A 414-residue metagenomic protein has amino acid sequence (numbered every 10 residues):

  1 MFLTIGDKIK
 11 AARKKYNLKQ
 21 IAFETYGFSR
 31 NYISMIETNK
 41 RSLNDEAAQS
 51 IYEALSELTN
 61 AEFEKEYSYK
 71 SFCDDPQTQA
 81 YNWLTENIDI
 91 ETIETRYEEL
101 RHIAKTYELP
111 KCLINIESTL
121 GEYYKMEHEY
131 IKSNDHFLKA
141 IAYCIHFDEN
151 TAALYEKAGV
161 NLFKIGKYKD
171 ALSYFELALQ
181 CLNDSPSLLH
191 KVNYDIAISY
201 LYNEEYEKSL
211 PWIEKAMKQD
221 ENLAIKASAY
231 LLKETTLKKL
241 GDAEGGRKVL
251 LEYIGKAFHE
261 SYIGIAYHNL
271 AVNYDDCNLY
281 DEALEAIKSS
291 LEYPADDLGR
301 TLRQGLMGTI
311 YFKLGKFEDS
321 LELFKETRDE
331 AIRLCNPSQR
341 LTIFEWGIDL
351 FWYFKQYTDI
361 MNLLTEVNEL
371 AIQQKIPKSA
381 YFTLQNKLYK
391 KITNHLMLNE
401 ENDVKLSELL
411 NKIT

Functional and structural regions predicted by a protein language model:
M1-K15: A short, Lys/Arg-rich alpha-helix, primarily the initiator
K8, N17-K19, A47: Residues that mark the N-terminal boundary/hinge immediately upstream of a DNA-recognition element
A11, I21-A22, S50: Alpha-helical residues within helix-turn-helix
Y16-M35, L323: Short alpha-helical DNA-recognition segment
N44-S68: DNA major-groove recognition helix of helix-turn-helix/homeodomain DNA-binding modules
E64-T92, I372, S407-L410: Short, charged recognition helix plus adjacent turn of helix-turn-helix-like nucleic-acid-binding domains
Y97-K105, I114-K405: Extended amphipathic alpha-helical coiled-coil/heptad-repeat regions
